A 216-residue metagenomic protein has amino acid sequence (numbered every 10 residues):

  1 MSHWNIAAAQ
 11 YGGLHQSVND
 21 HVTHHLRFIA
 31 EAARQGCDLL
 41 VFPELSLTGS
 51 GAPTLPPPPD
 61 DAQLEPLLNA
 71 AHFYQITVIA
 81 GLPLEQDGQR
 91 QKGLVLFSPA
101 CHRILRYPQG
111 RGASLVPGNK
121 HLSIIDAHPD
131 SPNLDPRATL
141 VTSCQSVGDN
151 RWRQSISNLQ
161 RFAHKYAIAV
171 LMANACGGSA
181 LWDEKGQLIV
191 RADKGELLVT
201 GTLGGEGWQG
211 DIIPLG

Functional and structural regions predicted by a protein language model:
S2-A8: Extreme N-terminal starter segment of soluble prokaryotic enzymes
Q10-Q16: Short polar catalytic/cofactor-binding loops
Y11, L45, A127-P129, S146-V147: Active-site metal-binding loops of divalent metal-dependent hydrolases
V18-P99, D149-I168: Cys-nucleophile CN-hydrolase/nitrilase-fold catalytic domain and related Cys-dependent amidase chemistry that acts on
A62-I79, S131-L198: CN hydrolase (nitrilase-like) catalytic-core segments centered on the catalytic cysteine and neighboring Lys/Glu
A80-L82, G93-L96, S114, G178-W182 (+1 more regions): Short beta-strand scaffold segments in enzyme catalytic cores
E85-R137, G148-D149, Q154-S157, D193-G195 (+2 more regions): Active-site catalytic loop in hydrolytic enzyme cores
